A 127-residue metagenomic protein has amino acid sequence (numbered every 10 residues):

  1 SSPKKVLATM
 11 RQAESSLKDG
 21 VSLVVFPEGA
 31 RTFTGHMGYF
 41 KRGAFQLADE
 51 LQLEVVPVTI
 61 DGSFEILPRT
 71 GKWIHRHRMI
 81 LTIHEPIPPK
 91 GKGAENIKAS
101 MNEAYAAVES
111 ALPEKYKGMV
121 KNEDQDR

Functional and structural regions predicted by a protein language model:
S1-K4: Catalytic core of membrane glycerolipid acyltransferases/transacylases, capturing the structured, soluble-facing
V6-R127: Non-catalytic C-terminal accessory region of glycerolipid acyltransferases and related lyso-lipid remodeling enzymes
